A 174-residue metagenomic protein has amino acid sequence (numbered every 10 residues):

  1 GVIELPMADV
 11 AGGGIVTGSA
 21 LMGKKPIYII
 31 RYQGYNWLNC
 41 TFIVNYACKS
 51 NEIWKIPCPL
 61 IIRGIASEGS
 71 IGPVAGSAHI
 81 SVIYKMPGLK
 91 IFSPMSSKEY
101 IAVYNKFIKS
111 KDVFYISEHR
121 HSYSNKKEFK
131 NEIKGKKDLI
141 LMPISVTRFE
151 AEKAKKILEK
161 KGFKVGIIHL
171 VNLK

Functional and structural regions predicted by a protein language model:
G1, V82-M86, E150-I167: Short helix-loop-beta junction
G1-V113, S117, S122-S124: Thiamine diphosphate
E4-A8, I168-K174: Short beta->alpha junction loops
K25, I167-I168: Short helix-loop-beta-strand segments that form the rim/entrance of peptidase-like active sites
I61, Y115, I140-L141, G166-I167: Structured core elements
I101-V113, H119-K160: Glycine-/acidic-rich phosphate or pyrophosphate-binding loops and their flanking alpha/beta elements
